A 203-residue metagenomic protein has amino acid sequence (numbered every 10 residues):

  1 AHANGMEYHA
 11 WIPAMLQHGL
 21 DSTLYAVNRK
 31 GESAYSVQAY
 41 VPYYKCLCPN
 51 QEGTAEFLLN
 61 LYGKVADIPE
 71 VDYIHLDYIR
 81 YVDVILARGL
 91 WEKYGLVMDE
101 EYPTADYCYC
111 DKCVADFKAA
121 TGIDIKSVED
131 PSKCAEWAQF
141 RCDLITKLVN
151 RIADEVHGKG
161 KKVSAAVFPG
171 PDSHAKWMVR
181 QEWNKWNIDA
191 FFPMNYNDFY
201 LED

Functional and structural regions predicted by a protein language model:
A1-L20, N28, E136-G160: Aromatic-lined substrate-binding rim segments of carbohydrate-active enzymes
Y8-A10, I74-D77, V163-A165, F191-P193: Hydrophobic faces of well-ordered beta-strands that scaffold small-molecule active sites in alpha/beta enzyme cores
H9-P69: Active-site-adjacent "subsite" loops/lids of carbohydrate-active enzymes
L16-V41, I79-K126: Aromatic- and acidic-residue-enriched segments that line the glycan-binding/catalytic groove of carbohydrate-active
R29-Y40, D67-Y73, R180-D198: Structural recognition of alpha->loop->beta junctions
Y40-L59, S132-T146, N197-D198: The substrate-binding groove and active-site-proximal loops of carbohydrate-active enzymes, especially glycoside
L58, V65, I74-D77, V156 (+1 more regions): Conserved, mostly hydrophobic/aromatic
V84, I152, K162-L201: Substrate-binding cleft/loops of secretory-pathway carbohydrate-active enzymes
